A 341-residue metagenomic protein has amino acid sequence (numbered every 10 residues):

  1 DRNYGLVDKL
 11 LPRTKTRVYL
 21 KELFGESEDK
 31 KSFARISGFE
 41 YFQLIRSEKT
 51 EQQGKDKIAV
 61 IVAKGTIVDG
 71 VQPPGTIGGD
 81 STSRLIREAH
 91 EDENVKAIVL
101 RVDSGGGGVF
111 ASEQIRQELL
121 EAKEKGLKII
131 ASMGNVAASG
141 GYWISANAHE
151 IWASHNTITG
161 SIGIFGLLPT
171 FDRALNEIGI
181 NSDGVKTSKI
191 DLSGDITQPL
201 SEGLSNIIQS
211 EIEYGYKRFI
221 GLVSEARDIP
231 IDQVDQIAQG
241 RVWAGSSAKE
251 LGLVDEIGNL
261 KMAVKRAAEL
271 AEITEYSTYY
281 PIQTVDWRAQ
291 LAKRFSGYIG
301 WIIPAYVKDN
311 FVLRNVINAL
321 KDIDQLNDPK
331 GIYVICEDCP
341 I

Functional and structural regions predicted by a protein language model:
R2-Y19, D172, N176-A267, A271: Charged, glycine-interspersed solvent-exposed loop segments at helix/strand-loop junctions that cap or gate access
V7-G54, I220-A226, D255-S296: C-terminal long alpha-helix characteristic of the crotonase
L11-A34, G134-S188, G258-E275: Flexible, acidic/glycine-enriched loop-and-adjacent beta/alpha segments that face the extracytoplasmic/periplasmic side
R35-G38, A244, I335-D338: Helix N-cap / beta->alpha transition motif
R46-K49, Q53-E88, D92-N94, E211 (+1 more regions): Intrinsic disorder and flexible/low-complexity segments
E48-A174: Cleft-lining beta-strand/loop regions that shape enzyme active-site pockets
V62-G65, V102-S104, A131-N135, H155-T157 (+9 more regions): Active-site proximal loops enriched in glycine and acidic residues that flank catalytic Cys/His/Asp and coordinate
V109-Q114, S247-E250, L291-F295: Short glycine/threonine-rich loop-to-helix capping motif typified by GTGT followed within a few residues by an Asp-Pro
